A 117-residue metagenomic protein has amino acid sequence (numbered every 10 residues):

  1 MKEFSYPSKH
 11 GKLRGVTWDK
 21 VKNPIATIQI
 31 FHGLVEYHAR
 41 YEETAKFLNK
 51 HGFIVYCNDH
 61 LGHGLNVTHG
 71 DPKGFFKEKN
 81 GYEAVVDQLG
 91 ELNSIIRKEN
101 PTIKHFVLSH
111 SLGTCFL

Functional and structural regions predicted by a protein language model:
M1-K22: N-terminal cap/lid segment of alpha/beta-hydrolase-fold proteins
I25-G33: Short beta-strand element of the alpha/beta-hydrolase
H32-E36, L112: Active-site glycine-rich loops that stabilize anionic/oxyanionic intermediates across multiple enzyme folds
H38-E42, L65: Short N-terminal helix/helix-N-cap motif within the alpha/beta-hydrolase-1
F47-D71: Conserved alpha/beta-hydrolase
K77-R97: Alpha/beta-hydrolase active-site loop
N100-S111: Alpha/beta-hydrolase fold nucleophile elbow
F116-L117: Hydrolases whose catalytic domains are alpha/beta-hydrolase-1, hotdog thioesterase, or metallo-beta-lactamase-like
